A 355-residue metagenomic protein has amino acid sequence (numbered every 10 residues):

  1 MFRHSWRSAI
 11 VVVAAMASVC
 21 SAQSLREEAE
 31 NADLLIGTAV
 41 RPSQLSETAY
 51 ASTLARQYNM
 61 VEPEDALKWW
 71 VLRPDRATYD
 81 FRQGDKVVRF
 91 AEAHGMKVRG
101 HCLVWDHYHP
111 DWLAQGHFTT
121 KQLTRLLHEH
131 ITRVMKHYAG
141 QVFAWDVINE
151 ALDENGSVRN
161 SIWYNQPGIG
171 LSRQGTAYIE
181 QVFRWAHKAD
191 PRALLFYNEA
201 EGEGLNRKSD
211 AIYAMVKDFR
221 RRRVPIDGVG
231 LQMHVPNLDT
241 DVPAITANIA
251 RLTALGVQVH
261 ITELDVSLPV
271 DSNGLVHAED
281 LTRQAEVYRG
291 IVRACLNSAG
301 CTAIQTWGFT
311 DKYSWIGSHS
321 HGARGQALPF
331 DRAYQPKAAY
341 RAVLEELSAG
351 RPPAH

Functional and structural regions predicted by a protein language model:
M1-I10: Bacterial N-terminal signal peptides that target proteins for export
V13-S21: Hydrophobic h-region of N-terminal signal peptides that target proteins for export in Gram-negative bacteria
S21-M60, V71-D75, P352: N-terminal carbohydrate-binding accessory modules
L25-R26, R56, M60-P74, Q83-G202 (+1 more regions): Substrate-binding cleft and catalytic face of glycoside hydrolase catalytic domains, especially the flexible beta-alpha
R26, R73, F118, R133 (+5 more regions): Aromatic-rich peripheral "rim/lid" segments of glycoside hydrolase catalytic domains that contact and position glycan
E28-L34, R41-T48, S161-L275: Noncatalytic carbohydrate-binding groove/subsite architecture in carbohydrate-active enzymes
P42-Q57, R125-V134, R207-F219, V287-V292: Short, acidic/polar
H94-L103, M233-H234, L238, W307: His-enriched metal-coordination microenvironments in redox/metal-binding proteins
